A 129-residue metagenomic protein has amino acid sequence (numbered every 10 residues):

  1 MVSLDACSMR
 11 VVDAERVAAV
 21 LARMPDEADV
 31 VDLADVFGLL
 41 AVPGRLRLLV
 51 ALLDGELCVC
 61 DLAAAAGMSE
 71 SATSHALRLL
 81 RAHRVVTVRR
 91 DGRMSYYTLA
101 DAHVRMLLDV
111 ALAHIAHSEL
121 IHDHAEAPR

Functional and structural regions predicted by a protein language model:
M1-V31, V104-R129: Amphipathic alpha-helical dimerization/coiled-coil segments that flank or bridge DNA-binding/regulatory modules
R23, E27-S71, S95-A102: N-terminal helix-turn-helix DNA-binding core of bacterial DNA-binding proteins
L46, D61, R89-R90, H124: A generic structural-conservation signal
C58-C60, H83, E126: Functionally engaged cysteine thiol sites
L77-R78: Short, hydrophobic-biased segments on the C-terminal half of alpha helices that form "recognition helices"
R81-D91, T98: Beta-hairpin "wing" of winged helix-turn-helix
